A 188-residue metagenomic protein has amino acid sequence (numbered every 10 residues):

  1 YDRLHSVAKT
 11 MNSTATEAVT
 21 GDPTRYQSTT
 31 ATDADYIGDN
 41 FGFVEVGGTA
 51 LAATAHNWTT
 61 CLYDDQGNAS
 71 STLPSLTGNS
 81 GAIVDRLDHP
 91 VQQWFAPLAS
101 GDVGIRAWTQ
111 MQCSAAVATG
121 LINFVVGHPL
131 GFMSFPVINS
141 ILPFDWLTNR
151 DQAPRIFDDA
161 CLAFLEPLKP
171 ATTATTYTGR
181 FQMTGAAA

Functional and structural regions predicted by a protein language model:
Y1-A188: Polar, enzyme-active/binding microenvironments
